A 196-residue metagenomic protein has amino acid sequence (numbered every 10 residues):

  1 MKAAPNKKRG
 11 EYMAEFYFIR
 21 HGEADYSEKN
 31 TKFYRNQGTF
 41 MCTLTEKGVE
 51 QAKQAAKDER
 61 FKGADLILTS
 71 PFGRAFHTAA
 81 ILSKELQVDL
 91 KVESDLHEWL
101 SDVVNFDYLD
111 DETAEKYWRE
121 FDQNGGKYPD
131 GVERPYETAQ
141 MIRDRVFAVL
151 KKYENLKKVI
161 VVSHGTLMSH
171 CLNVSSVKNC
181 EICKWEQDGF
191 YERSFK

Functional and structural regions predicted by a protein language model:
K8-A14, K91-V92, H97-T113, N155 (+1 more regions): Acidic, low-complexity terminal tails and accessory targeting/binding regions of phosphate-metabolizing enzymes
A14-V92, N179: Active-site-proximal alpha-helix that buttresses catalytic centers in soluble enzyme cores
F16, N155-G165: Generic beta-sheet signal
D25, A75-F76, W99-L100, L167-S169: Short, active-site-adjacent cap segments at secondary-structure transitions
K29, G38, C42-T43, E85-R145: Phosphate-handling substructures
R60-G63, Y153-K157: Glycine-rich phosphate-binding loop signature in dinucleotide/nucleotide-binding domains
T69-G73, D95, V162-T166: Short, well-ordered beta-to-alpha junction loops that form the rim of enzyme active sites and present histidine/acidic
I142-N155: A short, acidic, amphipathic alpha-helical segment used as a generic capping/interface helix at domain edges
